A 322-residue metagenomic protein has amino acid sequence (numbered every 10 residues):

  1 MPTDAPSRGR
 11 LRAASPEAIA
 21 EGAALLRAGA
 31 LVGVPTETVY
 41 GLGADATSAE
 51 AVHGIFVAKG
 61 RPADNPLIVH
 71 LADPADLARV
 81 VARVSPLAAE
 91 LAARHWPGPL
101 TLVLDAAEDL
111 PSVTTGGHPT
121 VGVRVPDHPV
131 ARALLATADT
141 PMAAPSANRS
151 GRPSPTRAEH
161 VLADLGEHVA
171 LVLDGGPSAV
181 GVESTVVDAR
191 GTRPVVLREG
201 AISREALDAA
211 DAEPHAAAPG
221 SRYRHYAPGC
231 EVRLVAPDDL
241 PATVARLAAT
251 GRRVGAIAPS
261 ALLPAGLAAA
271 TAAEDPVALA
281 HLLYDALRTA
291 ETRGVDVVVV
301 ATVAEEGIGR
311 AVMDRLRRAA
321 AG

Functional and structural regions predicted by a protein language model:
M1-G322: Active-site-adjacent structural elements in enzyme catalytic cores
